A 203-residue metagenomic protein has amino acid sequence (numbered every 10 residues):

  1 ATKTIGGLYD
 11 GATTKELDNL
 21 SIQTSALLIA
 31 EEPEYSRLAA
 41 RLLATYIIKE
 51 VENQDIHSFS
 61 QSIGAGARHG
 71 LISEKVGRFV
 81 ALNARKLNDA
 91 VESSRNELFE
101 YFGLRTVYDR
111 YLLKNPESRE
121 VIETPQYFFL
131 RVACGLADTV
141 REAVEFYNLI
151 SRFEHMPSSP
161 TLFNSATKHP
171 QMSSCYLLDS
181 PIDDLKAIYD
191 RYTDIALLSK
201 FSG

Functional and structural regions predicted by a protein language model:
A1-G203: Extended catalytic cores of very large enzyme megasubunits
